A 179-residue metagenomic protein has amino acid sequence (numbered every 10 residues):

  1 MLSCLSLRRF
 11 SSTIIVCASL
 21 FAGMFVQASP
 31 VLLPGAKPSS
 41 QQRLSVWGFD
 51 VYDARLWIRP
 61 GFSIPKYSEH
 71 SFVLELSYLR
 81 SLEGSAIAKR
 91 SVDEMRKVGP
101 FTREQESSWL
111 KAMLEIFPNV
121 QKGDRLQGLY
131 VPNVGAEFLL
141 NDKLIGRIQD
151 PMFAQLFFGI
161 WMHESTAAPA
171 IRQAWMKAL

Functional and structural regions predicted by a protein language model:
M1-L2, L20: Helix-centric, low-specificity signal for extended rod-like, repetitive segments
L2-I14: Bacterial N-terminal signal peptides that target proteins for export
I14-I15, L33: Hydrophobic transmembrane signal anchors and adjacent membrane-proximal interface regions, especially in viral
I15-V16, L179: Enrichment for repetitive, rod-forming helical segments
Q27-L179: Terminal leader/tail segments of proteins
